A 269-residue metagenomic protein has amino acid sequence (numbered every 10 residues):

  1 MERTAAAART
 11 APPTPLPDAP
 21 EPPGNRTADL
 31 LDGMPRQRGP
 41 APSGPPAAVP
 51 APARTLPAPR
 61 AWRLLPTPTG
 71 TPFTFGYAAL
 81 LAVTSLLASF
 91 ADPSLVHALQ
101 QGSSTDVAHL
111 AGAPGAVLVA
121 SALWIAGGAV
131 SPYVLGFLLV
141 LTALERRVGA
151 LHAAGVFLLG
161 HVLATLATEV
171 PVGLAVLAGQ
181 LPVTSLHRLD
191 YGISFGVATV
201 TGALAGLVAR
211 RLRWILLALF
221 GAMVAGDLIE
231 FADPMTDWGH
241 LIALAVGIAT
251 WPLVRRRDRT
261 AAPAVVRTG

Functional and structural regions predicted by a protein language model:
E2-R3, L56-Q101: N-terminal signal-anchor transmembrane alpha helix
T74-F75, G136-L139, A143-G160: Interfacial segments of alpha-helical transmembrane regions
A82-L86, H161-V170, L219-M235: Aromatic-anchored segments of alpha-helical transmembrane domains
S89-A143, A150: N-terminal TM1-TM2 helical hairpin plus the immediately adjacent luminal interfacial "cap"
E145-A153, L204-L216: Membrane-helix interface "capping/anchor" motifs
H152-Q180, A243-I248: Hydrophobic alpha-helical transmembrane segments of integral membrane proteins
T184-A203, G239: Membrane-interface micro-motifs in multi-pass membrane enzymes
A232-G247: Loop-to-transmembrane alpha-helix initiation sites
